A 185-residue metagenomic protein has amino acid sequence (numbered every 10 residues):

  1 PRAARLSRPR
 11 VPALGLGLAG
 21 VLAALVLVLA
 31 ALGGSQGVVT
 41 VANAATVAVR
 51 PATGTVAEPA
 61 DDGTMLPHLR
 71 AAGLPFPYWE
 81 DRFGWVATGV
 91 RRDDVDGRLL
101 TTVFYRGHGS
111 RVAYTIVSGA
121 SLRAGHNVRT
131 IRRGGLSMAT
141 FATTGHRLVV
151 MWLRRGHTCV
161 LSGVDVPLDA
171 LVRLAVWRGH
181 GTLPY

Functional and structural regions predicted by a protein language model:
P1-L6: Disordered, charged N-terminal biogenesis/targeting segments of membrane/secreted proteins
S7-V11: Membrane-interface helix starts
P12-R111, G125-V128: Juxtamembrane extracytoplasmic segments of single-/few-pass membrane proteins
G33, G37, N127-Y185: A short, solvent-exposed beta-edge/loop patch
T102-R106, I116-L122, T130-S137, F141-T143: N-terminal membrane-targeting/signal-anchor signature
V112-A113, C159: Short beta-strand segments
Y114-T115, R173: Flexible domain-boundary/linker segments
